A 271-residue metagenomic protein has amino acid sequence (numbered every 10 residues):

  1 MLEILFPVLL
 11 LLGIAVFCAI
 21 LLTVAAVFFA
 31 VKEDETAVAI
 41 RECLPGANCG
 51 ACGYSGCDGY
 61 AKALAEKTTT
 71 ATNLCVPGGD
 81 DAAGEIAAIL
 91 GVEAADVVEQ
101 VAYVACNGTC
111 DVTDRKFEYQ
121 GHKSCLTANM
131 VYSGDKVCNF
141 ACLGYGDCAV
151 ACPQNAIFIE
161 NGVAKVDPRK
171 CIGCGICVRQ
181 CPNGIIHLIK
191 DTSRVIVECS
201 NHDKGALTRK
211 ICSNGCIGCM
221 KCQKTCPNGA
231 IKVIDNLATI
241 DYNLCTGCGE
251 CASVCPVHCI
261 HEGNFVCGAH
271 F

Functional and structural regions predicted by a protein language model:
L2-T225, G229, V254, H258-H261 (+1 more regions): Ferredoxin-type iron-sulfur electron-transfer modules and their immediate structural context
D203-K204, V233, L237: Cys/His-clustered metal-coordination modules, chiefly Zn-binding fingers
I240: Active-site substrate-recognition segment that forms the wall of the catalytic cavity or substrate channel
